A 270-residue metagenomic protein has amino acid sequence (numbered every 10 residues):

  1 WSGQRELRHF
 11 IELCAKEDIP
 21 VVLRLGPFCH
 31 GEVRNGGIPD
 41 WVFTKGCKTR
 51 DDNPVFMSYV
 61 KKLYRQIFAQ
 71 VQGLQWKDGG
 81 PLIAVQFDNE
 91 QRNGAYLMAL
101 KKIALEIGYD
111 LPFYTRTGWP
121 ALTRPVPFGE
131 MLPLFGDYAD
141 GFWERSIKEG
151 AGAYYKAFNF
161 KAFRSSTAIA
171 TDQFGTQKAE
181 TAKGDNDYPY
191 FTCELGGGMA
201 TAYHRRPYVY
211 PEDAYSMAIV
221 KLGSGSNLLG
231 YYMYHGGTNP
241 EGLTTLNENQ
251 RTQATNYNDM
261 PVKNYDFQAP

Functional and structural regions predicted by a protein language model:
W1-R34, L100-E106: Aromatic-lined substrate-binding rim segments of carbohydrate-active enzymes
W1-S2, Q91-G94, A121-L122, I169 (+2 more regions): Acidic-and-aromatic substrate-binding clefts and catalytic sites of carbohydrate-active enzymes
E6-L7, I11, D40-M57, K102-W119 (+2 more regions): Acidic, His- and aromatic-enriched active-site or binding-groove loops in soluble protein domains that engage sugars
I19, A99-P112, Y155-Y257: Catalytic-core region of carbohydrate-active enzymes that cleave or remodel glycosidic bonds
R24-V33, I83-N89, T117-P120, E194-L195 (+1 more regions): Short, solvent-exposed turn/loop segments enriched in Gly/Ser/Thr/Pro and often Arg
G26, E32-G37, P125-V126, A202-R206 (+1 more regions): Short, solvent-exposed loop/turn and secondary-structure capping segments
C29-V71: Active-site-adjacent "subsite" loops/lids of carbohydrate-active enzymes
V55-T123: Active-site neighborhood of glycoside hydrolase catalytic domains
